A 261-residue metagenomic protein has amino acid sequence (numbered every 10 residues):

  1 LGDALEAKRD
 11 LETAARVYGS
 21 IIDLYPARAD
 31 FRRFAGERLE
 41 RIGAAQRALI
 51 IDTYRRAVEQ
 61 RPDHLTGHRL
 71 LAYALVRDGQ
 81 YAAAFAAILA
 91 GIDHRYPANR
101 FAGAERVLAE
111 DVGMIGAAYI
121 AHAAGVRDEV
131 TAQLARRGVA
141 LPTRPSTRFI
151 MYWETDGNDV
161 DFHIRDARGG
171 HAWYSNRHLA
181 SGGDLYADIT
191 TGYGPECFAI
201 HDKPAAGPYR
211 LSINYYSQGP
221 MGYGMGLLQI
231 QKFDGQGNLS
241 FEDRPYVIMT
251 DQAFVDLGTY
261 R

Functional and structural regions predicted by a protein language model:
D3, E37-R38, Y73: Residue-level recognition of tetratricopeptide repeat
R9, G43-A45, G79: Residue-level detector of the short coil/turn that links helix A to helix B within each tetratricopeptide repeat
S20-I21, R56-A57, G91: Canonical positions in the second alpha-helix
P26-A27, P62, Y96: Short coil turns that delineate tetratricopeptide repeat
D30-F31, G67, R100-A102: TPR alpha-solenoid repeat register
A82-R148, R168-G169: Long amphipathic alpha-helical scaffold segments
A124-R261: Intrinsic-disorder/low-complexity signal
